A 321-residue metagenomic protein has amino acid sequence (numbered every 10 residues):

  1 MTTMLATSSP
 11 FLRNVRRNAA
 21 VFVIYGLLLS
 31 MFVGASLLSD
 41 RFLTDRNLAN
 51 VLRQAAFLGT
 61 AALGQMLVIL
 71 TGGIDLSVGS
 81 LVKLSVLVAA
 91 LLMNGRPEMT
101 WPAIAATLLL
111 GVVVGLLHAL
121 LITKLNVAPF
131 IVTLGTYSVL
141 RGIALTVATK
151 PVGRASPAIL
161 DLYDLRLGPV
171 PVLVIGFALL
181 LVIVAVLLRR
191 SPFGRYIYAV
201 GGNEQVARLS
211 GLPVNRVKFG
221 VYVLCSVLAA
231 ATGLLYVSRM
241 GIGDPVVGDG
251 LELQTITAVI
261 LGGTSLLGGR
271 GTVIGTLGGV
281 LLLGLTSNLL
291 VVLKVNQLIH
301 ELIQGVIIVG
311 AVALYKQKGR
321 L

Functional and structural regions predicted by a protein language model:
M1-V33, L209-R216, R239, N288-L321: Cytosolic-side transmembrane-helix boundaries in multi-pass membrane proteins
I24-S36, Q65, R141-G142, G176-L187 (+4 more regions): Hydrophobic core segments of alpha-helical transmembrane domains in multi-pass membrane transport and ion-translocation
L27-L43, T71, A144-T149, A185-P192 (+1 more regions): Structural signal for alpha-helical transmembrane segments and their membrane-water exit/capping regions in multi-pass
L29-R96, L120-L125, V259, G263-V273 (+2 more regions): Single transmembrane alpha-helix segments in multi-pass membrane proteins
P97-Y137, G278-L283: Alpha-helical transmembrane segments within multi-pass membrane transporters and channels
E98-T107, V113-H118, G168-G243: Helix-loop-helix "hairpin" substructures at the membrane interface of multi-pass membrane proteins
L125, P129-S191, V217-G220, R239-G248 (+2 more regions): Transmembrane helix-bundle core of multi-pass membrane transporters and related energy-transducing complexes
A229, G243-G305: Transmembrane alpha-helical segments in multi-pass inner-membrane proteins
